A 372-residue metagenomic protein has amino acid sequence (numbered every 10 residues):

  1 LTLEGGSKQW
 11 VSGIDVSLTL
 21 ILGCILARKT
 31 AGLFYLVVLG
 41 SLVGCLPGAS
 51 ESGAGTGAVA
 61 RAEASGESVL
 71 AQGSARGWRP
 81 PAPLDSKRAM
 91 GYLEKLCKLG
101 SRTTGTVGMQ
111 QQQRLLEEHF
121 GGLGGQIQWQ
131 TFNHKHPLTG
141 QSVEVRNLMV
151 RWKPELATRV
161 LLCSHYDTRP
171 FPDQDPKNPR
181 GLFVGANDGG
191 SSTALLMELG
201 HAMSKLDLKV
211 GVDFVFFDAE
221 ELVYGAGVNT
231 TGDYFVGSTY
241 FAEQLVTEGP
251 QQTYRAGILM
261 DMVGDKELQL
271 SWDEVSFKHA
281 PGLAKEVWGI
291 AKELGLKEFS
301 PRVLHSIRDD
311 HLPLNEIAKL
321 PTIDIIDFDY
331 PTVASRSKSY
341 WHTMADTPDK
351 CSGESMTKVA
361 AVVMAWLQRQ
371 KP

Functional and structural regions predicted by a protein language model:
F34-V43: Bacterial N-terminal signal peptides
L46-G48: Bacterial signal peptide processing site
S50-A71: Short, low-complexity, disordered segments immediately C-terminal to signal peptides in bacterial exported proteins
W78-P83, K98-V107, H136-P137, P179-G189 (+4 more regions): Second-shell loop/turn segments in exported
G91-E155: A non-catalytic alpha/beta surface segment that caps or lines the substrate-entry region of metallo-dependent hydrolase
K135, A256, V263-P372: Active-site-adjacent substrate-binding region of metalloamidase/peptidase-like peptide-processing proteins
R180-G282, E286, S306, H311: Acidic/histidine-rich catalytic neighborhood of metal-dependent amide-processing enzymes
